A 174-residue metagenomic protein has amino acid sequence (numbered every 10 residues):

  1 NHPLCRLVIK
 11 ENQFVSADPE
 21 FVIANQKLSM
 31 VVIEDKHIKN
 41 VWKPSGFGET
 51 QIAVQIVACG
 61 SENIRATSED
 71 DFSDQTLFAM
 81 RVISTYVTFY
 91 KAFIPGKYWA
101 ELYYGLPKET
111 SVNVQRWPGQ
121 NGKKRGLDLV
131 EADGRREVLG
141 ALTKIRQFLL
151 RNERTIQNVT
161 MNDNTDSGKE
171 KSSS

Functional and structural regions predicted by a protein language model:
N1-T76, T110-S174: A short, conserved, highly charged catalytic patch centered on acidic carboxylates
L77-P118, K171: Short terminal or interdomain "cap/linker" segment that borders an active site or interface and mediates
